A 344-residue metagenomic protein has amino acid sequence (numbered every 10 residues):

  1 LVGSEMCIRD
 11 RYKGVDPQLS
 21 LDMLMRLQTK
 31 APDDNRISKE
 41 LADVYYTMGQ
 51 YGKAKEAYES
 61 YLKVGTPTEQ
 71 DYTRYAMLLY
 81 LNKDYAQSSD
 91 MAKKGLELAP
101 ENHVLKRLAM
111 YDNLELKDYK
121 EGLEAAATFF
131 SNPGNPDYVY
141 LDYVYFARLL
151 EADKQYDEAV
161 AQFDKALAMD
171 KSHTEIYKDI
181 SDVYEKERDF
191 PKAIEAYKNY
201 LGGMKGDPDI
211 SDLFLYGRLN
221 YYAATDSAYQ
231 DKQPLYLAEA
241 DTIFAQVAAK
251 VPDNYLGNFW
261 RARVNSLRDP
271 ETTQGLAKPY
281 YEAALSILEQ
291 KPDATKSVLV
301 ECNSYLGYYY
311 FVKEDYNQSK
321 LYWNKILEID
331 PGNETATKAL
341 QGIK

Functional and structural regions predicted by a protein language model:
L1-I8: Short, small-residue-biased leader/transition segments that mark boundaries at the very start of proteins
S4, E40-V44, R74-L78, L108-Y111 (+6 more regions): Canonical tetratricopeptide repeat
S4, I37, D71, L105 (+6 more regions): TPR alpha-solenoid repeat register
R9-D10, D43, M77, Y111 (+7 more regions): Residue-level recognition of tetratricopeptide repeat
K13-G14, T47-M48, L81-N82, E115-L116 (+7 more regions): Register position in tetratricopeptide repeats
R26-L27, S60-Y61, K94-G95, T128-N132 (+5 more regions): Canonical positions in the second alpha-helix
P32, T66-P67, P100, G134-D137 (+4 more regions): Short coil turns that delineate tetratricopeptide repeat
